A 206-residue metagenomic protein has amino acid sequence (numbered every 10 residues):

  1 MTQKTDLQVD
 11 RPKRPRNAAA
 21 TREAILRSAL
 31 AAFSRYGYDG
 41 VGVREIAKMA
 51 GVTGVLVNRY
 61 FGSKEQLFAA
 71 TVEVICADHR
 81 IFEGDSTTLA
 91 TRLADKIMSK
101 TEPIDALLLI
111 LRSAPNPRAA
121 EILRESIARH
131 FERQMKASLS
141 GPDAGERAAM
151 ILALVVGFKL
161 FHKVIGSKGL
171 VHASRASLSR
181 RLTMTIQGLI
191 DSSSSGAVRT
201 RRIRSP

Functional and structural regions predicted by a protein language model:
M1-Q8, S195-P206: Polybasic, lysine-enriched low-complexity intrinsically disordered terminal tails
M1-V55, G62-Q66: Basic, helix-initiating cap at the start of DNA-binding domains
S28-R35, L109, S113, L154 (+2 more regions): Solvent-exposed, amphipathic alpha-helical segments
R59, A69-I75: Alpha-helical DNA-contacting segments of helix-turn-helix folds
V72, M98-H130: Amphipathic alpha-helical segments used for helix-helix packing
A77-L111, S179: Hydrophobic alpha-helical connector segments
A120-R124, A128, A137-R202: Hydrophobic/aromatic-rich alpha-helical bundle segments in the mid-to-C-terminal region
